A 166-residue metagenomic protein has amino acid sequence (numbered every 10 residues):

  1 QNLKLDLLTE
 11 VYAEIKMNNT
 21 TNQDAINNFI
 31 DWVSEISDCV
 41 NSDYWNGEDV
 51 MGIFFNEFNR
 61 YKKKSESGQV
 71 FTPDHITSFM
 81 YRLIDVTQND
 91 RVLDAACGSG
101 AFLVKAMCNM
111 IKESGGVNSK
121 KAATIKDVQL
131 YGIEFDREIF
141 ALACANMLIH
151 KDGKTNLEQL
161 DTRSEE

Functional and structural regions predicted by a protein language model:
Q1-R60: Long recognition/docking surfaces used for binding and targeting
N41-D85: S-adenosyl-L-methionine
E66-E165: Conserved S-adenosyl-L-methionine
